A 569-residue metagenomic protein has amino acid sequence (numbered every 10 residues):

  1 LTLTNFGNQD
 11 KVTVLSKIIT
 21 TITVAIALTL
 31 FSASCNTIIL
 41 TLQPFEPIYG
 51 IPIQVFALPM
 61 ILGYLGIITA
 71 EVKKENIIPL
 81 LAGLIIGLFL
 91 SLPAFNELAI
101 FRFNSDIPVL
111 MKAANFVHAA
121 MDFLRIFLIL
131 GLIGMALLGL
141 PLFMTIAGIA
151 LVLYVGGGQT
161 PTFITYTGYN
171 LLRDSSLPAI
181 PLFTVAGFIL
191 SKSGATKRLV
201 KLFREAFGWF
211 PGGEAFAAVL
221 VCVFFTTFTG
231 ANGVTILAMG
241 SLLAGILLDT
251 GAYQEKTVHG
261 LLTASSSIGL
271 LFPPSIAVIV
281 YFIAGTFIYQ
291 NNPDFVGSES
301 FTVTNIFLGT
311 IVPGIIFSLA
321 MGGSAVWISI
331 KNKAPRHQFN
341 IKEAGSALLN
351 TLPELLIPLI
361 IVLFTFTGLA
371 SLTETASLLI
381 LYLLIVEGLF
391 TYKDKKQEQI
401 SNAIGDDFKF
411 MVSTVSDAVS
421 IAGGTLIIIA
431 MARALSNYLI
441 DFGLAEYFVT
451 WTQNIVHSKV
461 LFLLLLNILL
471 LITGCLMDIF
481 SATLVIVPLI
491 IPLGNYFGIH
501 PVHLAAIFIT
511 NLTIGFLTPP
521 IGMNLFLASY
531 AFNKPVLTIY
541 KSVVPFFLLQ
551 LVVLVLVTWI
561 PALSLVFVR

Functional and structural regions predicted by a protein language model:
L1-F101: Alpha-helical transmembrane segments and membrane-interface helix-loop junctions in multi-pass membrane proteins
N36-L40, P44, I77-R569: Alpha-helical transmembrane segments of multi-pass membrane transport proteins
